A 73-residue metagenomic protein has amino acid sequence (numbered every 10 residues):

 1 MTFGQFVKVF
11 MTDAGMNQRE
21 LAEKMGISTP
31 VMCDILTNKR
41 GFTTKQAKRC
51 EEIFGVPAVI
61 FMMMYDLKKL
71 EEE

Functional and structural regions predicted by a protein language model:
M1-N17, K24: A short, Lys/Arg-rich alpha-helix, primarily the initiator
R19, P30, V59: Key DNA-contact positions within bacterial/archaeal DNA-binding proteins
L21-A22, C50: Short alpha-helical "recognition helix" segments of helix-turn-helix
A22, S28, K69-E72: Conserved N-terminal glycine/acidic-rich loop preference
G26-F42: Recognition helix of helix-turn-helix/homeodomain-like DNA-binding domains that insert into the DNA major groove
K39-E52: Short, basic-rich loop-to-helix N-cap that marks the start of a DNA-contacting helix
E52, V56, I60-E73: Short, charged recognition helix plus adjacent turn of helix-turn-helix-like nucleic-acid-binding domains
